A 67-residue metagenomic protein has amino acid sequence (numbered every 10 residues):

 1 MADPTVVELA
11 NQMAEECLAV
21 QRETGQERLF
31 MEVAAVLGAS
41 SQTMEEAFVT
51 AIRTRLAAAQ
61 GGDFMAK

Functional and structural regions predicted by a protein language model:
M1-G25: N-terminal acidic leader/helix
V20-A66: Amphipathic, hydrophobic secondary-structure cores in small proteins
